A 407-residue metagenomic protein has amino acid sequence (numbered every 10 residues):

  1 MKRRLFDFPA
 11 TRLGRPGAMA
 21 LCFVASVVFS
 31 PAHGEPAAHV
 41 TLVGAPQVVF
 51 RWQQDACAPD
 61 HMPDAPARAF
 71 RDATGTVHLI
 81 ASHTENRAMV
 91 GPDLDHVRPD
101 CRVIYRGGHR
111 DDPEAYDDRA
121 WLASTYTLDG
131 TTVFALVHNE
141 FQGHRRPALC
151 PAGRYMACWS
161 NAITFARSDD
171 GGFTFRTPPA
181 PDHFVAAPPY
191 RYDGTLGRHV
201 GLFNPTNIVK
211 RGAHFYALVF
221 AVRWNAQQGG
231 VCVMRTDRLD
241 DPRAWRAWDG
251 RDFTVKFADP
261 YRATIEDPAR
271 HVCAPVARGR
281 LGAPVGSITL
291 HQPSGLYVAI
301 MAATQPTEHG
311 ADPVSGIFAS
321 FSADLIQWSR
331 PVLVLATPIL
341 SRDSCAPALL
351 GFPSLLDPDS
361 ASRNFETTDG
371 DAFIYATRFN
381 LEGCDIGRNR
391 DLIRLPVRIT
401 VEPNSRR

Functional and structural regions predicted by a protein language model:
M1-L13: N-terminal secretory signal peptides that target proteins for export/translocation
G17-V28: Bacterial N-terminal signal peptides
S26-P36: Bacterial Sec-dependent signal peptides at the C-terminal "C-region" and cleavage site
E35-D118, Y126-G194, R211-L281, H291-C345 (+1 more regions): Beta-rich carbohydrate-recognition and catalytic domains
A65, R119-W121, L202-N204, P284 (+1 more regions): Beta-rich catalytic cores
A69, T125, T206-I208, G286-I288 (+1 more regions): Hydrophobic core register within WD40 beta-propeller blades
R191-F203: Active-site cleft segment of glycoside hydrolase catalytic domains centered on the general acid/base Glu
L349-G351, L356-R363: A short, acidic, amphipathic alpha-helical segment used as a generic capping/interface helix at domain edges
